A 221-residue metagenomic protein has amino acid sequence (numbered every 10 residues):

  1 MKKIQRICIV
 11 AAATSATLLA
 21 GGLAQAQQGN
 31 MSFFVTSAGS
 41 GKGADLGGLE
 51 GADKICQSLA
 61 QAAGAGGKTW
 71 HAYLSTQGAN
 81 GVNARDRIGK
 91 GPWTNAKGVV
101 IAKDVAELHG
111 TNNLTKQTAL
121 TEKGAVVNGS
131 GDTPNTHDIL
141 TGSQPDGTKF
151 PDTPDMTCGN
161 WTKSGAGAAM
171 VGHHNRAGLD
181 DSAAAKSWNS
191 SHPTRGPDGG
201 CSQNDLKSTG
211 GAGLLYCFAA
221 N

Functional and structural regions predicted by a protein language model:
M1-A11: Bacterial N-terminal signal peptides that target proteins for export
K2-K3, G22-Q25: Intrinsic low-complexity/disordered segments
V10-A20: Bacterial N-terminal signal peptides
A24-N221: Secreted/extracellular ectodomain signature
